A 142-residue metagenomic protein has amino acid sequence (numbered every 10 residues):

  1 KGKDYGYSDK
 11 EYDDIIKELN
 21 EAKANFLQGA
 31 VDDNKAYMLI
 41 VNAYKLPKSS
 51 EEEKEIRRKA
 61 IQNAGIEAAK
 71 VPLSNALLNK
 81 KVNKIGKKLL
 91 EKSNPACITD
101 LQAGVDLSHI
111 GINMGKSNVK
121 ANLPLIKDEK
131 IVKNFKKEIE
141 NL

Functional and structural regions predicted by a protein language model:
K1-L142: Conserved, well-structured ligand/cofactor-binding cores
